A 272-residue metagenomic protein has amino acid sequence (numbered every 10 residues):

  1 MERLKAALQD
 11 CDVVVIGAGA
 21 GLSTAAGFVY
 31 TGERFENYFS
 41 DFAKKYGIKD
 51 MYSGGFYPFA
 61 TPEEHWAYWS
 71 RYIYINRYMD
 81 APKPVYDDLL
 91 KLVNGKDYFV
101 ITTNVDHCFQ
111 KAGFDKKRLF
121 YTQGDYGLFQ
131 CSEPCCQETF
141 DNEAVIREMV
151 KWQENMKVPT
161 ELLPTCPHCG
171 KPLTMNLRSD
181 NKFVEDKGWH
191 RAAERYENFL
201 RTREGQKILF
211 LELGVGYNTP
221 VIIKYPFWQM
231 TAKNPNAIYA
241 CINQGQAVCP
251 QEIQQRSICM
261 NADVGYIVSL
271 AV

Functional and structural regions predicted by a protein language model:
M1-V272: Conserved catalytic alpha/beta core of Sir2/sirtuin-type deacylases, generalized to analogous enzyme cores that bind
